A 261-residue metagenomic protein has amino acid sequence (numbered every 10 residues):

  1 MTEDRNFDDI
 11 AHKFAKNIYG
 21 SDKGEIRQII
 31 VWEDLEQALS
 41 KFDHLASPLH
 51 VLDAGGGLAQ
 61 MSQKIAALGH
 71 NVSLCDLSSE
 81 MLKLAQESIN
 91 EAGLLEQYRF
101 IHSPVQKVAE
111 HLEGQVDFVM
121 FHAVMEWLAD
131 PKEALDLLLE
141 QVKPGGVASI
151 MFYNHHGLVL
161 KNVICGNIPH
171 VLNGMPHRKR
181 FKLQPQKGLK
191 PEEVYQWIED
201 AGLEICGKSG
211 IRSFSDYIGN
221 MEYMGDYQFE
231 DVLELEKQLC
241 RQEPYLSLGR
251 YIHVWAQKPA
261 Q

Functional and structural regions predicted by a protein language model:
M1-A46, Q60-K64, A92, G219: Conserved class I S-adenosyl-L-methionine
S47-G55: Conserved class I S-adenosyl-L-methionine
L52, A59-K107: Class I SAM-dependent methyltransferase SAM/SAH-binding core
M120: A conserved beta-strand element that flanks and buttresses the S-adenosyl-L-methionine
K132-V147: A short glycine-rich, Lys/Arg-flanked "PGG" loop and its adjoining helix->strand segment in the class I
V147-G174: Conserved class I S-adenosyl-L-methionine
P185-G202, K208: Short alpha-helix
G207-Q261: A C-terminal cap/extension of S-adenosyl-L-methionine-dependent methyltransferases that defines the acceptor-substrate
